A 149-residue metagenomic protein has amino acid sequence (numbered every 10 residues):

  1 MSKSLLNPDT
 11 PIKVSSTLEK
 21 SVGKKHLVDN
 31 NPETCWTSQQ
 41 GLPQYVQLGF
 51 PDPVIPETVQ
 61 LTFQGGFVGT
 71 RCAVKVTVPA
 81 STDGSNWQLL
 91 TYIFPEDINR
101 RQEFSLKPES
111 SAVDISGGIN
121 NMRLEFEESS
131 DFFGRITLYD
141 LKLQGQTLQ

Functional and structural regions predicted by a protein language model:
M1-P51, Q64, Q146-Q149: Disordered, acidic Ser/Thr/Pro-rich linker "stalks" and the adjacent N-terminal cap of the next globular domain
L18, T37-L42, F50-I55, V68 (+3 more regions): Intrinsic disorder
N31, Y45-L48, P56-T62, F104-L143: Hydrophobic/aromatic beta-strand segments within beta-rich folds
P53, P79-D83, S116: A short, structured loop/turn motif at beta-sheet edges
G66, S129-D131, L148: Residue-level marker for beta-strand->alpha-helix junctions and adjacent short loops that shape enzyme
V68-D83: Short, surface-exposed beta-strand/strand-loop-strand elements in extracellular ectodomains
T77-V78, L138-Q149: Short beta-strand-to-coil "C-cap" segments at the C-terminal boundary of structured domains/repeats, marking
S85-A112: Extracellular carbohydrate recognition and processing domains and analogous Trp-centered ligand-binding platforms
